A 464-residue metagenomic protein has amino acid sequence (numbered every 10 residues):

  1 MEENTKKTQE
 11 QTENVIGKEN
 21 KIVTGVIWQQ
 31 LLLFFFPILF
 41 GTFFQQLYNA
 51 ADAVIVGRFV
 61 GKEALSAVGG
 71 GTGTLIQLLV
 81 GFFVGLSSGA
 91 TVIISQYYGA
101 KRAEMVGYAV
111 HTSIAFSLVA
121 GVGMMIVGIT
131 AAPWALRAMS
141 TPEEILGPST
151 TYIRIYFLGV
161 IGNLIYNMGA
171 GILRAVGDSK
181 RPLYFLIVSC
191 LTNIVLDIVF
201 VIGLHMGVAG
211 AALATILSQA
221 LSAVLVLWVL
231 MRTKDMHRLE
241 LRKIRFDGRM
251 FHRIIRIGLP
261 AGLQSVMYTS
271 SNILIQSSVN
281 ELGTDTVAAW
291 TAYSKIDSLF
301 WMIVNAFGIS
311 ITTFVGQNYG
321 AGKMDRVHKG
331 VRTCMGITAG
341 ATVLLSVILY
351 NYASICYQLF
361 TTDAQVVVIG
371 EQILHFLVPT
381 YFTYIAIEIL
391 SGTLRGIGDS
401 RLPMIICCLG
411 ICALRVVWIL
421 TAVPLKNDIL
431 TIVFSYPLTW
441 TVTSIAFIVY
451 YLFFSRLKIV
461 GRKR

Functional and structural regions predicted by a protein language model:
M1-F35, I94-G159, G203-L259, V315-T380 (+1 more regions): Short alpha-helical transmembrane segments in multi-pass integral membrane proteins
T24, W28-L47, A51, L75-F82 (+8 more regions): Residue-level signal for short hydrophobic patches within transmembrane helices of multi-pass membrane transporters
L33-D52, I155, Y166, S189 (+5 more regions): Transmembrane helical elements of multi-pass membrane transporters/channels
F43, L47-S66, L136-E143, V199-M206 (+5 more regions): Helix-terminus/linker motif at the lipid-water interface of multi-pass membrane proteins
Q45, N49-V56, V80-S87, T91 (+17 more regions): Alpha-helical transmembrane segments and their lipid-water interface positions in multi-pass membrane proteins
V60-T74, I153, A212, T284-L299 (+2 more regions): Small-residue hotspots at the loop-to-helix junctions and early N-terminal turns of transmembrane alpha-helices
L65-I126, N163-P182, A289-A353, Y384-C407 (+1 more regions): Small-residue-rich hydrophobic transmembrane alpha-helices
S87, I155-R174, P182-C190, A211-V226 (+4 more regions): Short runs within selected transmembrane alpha-helices of multi-pass transporters and secretion channels
